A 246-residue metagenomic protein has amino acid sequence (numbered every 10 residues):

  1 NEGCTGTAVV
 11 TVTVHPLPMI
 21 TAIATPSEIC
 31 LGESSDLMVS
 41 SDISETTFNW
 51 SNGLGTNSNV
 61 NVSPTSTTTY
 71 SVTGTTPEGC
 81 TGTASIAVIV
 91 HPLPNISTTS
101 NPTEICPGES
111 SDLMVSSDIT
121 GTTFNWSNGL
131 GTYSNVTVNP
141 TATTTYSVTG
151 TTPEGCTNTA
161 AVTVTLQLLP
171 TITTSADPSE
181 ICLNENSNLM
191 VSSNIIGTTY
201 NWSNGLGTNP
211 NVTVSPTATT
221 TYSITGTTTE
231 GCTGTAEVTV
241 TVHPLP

Functional and structural regions predicted by a protein language model:
N1-M19, I23-I29, L37, D42-I43 (+6 more regions): Low-complexity/repetitive intrinsically disordered segments
E2-T7, C30, L54, P77-T83 (+4 more regions): Short, exposed coil/turn segments at beta-strand boundaries within extracellular/luminal domains
V10-P16, I86-P92, V162-L168, V238-P244: Interdomain boundary/hinge segments at the C-termini of tandem beta-sandwich modules
L17-A24, L93-S100, L169-A176, L245-P246: Proline-enriched interdomain boundary motifs that mark the N-terminal boundary and often initiate the first structured
S27-E33, T103-E109, S179-E185: Short, solvent-exposed loop/linker segments at the N-terminal edge of repeated beta-sheet extracellular domains
E33-D42, E109-D118, N184-N194: A short beta-strand segment in extracellular, disulfide-stabilized domains
I43-P64, I119, N125-P140, I195 (+1 more regions): Surface-exposed, flexible coil segments in extracellular/virion-facing regions
S58-S71, P77, Y133-S147, P153 (+2 more regions): Solvent-exposed segments in extracellular or luminal domains encompassing
